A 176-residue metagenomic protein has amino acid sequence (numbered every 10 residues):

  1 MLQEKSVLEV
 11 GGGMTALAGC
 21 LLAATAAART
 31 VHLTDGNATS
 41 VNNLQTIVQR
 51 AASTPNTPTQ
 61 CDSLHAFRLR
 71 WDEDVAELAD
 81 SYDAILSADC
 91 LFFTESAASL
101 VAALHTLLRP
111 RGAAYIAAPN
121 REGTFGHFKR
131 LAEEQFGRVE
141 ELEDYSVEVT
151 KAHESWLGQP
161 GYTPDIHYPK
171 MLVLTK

Functional and structural regions predicted by a protein language model:
M1-K176: S-adenosylmethionine-dependent methyltransferases
